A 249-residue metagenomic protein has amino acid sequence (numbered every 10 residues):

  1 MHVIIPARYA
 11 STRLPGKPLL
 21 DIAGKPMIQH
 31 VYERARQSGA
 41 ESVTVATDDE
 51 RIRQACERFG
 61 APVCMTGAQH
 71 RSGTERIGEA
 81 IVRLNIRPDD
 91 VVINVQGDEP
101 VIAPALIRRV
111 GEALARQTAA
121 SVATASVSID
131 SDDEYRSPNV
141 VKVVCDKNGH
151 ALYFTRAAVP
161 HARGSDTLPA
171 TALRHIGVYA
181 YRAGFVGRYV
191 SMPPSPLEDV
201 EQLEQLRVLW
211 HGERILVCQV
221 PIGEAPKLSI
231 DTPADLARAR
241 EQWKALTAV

Functional and structural regions predicted by a protein language model:
M1-T47: N-terminal glycine-rich phosphate-binding loop and ensuing alpha1 helix
G39, F59-G60, H211: Short, structured coil segments at secondary-structure junctions
A40, P88-D89, Q117-A120, E213: Short, high-confidence coil segments that cap the C-terminus of an alpha-helix and link into the following beta-strand
T47-D48, I102, Y181, D231: A conserved hydrophobic position in a structured secondary element of the catalytic/binding core that shapes
E50-E112: Short phosphate-binding loop-to-helix
A103-S195: Conserved core of the sugar-phosphate nucleotidyltransferase
L168-V249: Conserved alpha/beta core of the MobA/IspD/sugar-nucleotide pyrophosphorylase nucleotidyltransferase superfamily
